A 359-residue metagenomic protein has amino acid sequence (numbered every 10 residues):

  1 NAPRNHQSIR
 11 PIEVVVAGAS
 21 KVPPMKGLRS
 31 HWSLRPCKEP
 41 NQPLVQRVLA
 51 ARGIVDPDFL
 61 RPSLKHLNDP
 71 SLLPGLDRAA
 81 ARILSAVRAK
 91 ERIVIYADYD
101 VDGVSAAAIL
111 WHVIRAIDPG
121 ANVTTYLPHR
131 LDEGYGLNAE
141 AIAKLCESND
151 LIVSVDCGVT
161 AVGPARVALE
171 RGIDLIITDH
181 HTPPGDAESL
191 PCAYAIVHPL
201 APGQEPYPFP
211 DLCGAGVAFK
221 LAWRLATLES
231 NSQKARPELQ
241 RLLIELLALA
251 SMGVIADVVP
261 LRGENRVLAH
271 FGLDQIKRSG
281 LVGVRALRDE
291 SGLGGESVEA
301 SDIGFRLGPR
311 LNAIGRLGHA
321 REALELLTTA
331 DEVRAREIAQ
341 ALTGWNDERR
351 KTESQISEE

Functional and structural regions predicted by a protein language model:
N1-A19, P237: Intrinsic disorder/low-complexity segments
H6-Q7, K21-P23, E147, P183 (+1 more regions): Short intrinsically disordered, low-complexity segments
S8, S20-K21, S33, A161 (+1 more regions): Compositionally biased, intrinsically disordered/low-complexity regions enriched for serine, proline and threonine
A19-V22, L169: Structure-specific DNA junction-binding interface
K26-D150, R171-G172, C192, T227-E359: Hydrophobic helix-and-loop "lid/oligomerization" segment in the mid-to-C-terminal part of catalytic domains
S154, V159, P164-L169, I173-A256: Conserved phosphate-handling catalytic cores of large alpha/beta enzymes
